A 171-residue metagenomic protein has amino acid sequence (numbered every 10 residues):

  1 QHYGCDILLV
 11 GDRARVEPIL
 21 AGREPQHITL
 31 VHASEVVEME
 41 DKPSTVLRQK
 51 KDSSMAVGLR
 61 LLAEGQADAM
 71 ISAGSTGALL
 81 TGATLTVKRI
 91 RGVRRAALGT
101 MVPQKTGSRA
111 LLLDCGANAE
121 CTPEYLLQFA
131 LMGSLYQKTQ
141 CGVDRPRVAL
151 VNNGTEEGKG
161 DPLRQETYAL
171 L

Functional and structural regions predicted by a protein language model:
Q1, V16-E17, D52-G65, A69-A83 (+4 more regions): Short glycine/serine/threonine-rich phosphate/pyrophosphate-binding segments that cradle anionic phosphate groups
Q1-M39: N-terminal glycine-rich anion-binding loop in soluble enzyme alpha/beta folds
Y3-C5, P25-H27, E64-D68, S75-T76 (+3 more regions): Short coil/turn connectors at secondary-structure junctions
D6-L8, R13-E17, E120-L171: Glycine-rich phosphate/diphosphate-binding loop of Rossmann-like nucleotide-binding domains
L9-G11, V31, S72-G74, M101-V102 (+2 more regions): Short beta-strand segments
P25-A67: Phosphate/nucleotide-donor binding subsite
E35-V36, S75-A78, L85, T155-E156: Short glycine-rich anion-binding loops that position phosphate/pyrophosphate groups of nucleotides and phosphorylated
T81-G116: Short, acidic/small-residue loops that bind anionic groups at enzyme active sites
